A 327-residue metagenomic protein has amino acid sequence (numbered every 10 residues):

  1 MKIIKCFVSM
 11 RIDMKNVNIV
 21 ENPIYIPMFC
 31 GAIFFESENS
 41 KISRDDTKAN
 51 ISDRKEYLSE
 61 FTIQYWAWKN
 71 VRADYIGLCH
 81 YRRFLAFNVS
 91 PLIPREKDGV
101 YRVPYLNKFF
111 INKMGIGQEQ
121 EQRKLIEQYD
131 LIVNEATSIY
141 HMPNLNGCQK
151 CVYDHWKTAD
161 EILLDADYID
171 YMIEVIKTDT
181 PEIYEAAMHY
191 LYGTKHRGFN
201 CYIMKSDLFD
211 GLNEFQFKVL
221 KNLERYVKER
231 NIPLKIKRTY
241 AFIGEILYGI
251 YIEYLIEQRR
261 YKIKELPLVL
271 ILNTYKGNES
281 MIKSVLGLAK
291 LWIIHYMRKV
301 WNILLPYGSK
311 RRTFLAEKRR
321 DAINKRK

Functional and structural regions predicted by a protein language model:
M1-K327: ER/Golgi luminal nucleotide-sugar-dependent glycosyltransferases, focusing on the catalytic module
